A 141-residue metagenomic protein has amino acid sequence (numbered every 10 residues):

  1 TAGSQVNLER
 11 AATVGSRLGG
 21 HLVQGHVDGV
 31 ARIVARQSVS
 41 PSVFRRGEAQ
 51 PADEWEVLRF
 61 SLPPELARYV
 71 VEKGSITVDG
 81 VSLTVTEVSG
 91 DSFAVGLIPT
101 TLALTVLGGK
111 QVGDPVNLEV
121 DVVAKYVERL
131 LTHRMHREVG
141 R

Functional and structural regions predicted by a protein language model:
T1-R141: Conserved loop->alpha-helix
